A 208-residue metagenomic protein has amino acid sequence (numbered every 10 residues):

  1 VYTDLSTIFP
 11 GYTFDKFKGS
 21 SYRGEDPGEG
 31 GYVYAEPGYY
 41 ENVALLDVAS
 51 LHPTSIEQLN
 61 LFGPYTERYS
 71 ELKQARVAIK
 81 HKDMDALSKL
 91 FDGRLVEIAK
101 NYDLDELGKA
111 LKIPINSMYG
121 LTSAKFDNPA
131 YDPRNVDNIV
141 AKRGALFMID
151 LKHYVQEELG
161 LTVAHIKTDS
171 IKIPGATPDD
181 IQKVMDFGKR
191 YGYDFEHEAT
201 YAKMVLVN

Functional and structural regions predicted by a protein language model:
V1-E57, D105-Y154, H165, P174: Common nucleic-acid-contacting/processivity interface regions adjacent to the catalytic cores of nucleic-acid enzymes
L51-A99, D103, K112-L121, N128-Y131: Metal-dependent catalytic core segments for phosphate chemistry
T54-L61, G120, A124, R190-D194 (+2 more regions): Short, well-ordered loop/turn and helix-capping segments at boundaries between secondary-structure elements and domains
I56-N60, K167-T168, K183-M185: Composition- and surface-driven signal marking solvent-exposed, interaction-prone regions in large proteins
D150-L159, K183-Y191: Generic non-transmembrane alpha-helical segments
T162-K167, H197: Short beta-strand
P174-N208: C-terminal polymerase-core module
